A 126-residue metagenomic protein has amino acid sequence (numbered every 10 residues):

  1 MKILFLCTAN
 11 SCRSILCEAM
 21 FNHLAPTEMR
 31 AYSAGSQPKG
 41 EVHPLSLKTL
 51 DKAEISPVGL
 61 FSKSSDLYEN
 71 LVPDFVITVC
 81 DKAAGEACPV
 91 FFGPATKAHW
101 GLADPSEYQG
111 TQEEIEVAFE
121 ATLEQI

Functional and structural regions predicted by a protein language model:
M1-L67: Conserved active-site segments centered on acidic
S11, D81-A84: Short glycine-rich anion-binding loops that position phosphate/pyrophosphate groups of nucleotides and phosphorylated
I15-C17, H43, G85-V90, Q109: Short glycine-/acidic-enriched loop or helix-start segments at secondary-structure transitions that form or flank
G35, C80, G101-A103: Residues at the C-termini of beta-strands that transition into short coil/loop
N70-V72: Alpha-helix C-terminal capping/helix-to-coil transition sites in glycosyltransferase folds
D74-C80: Short, hydrophobic beta-strand segments that form beta-sheet elements in well-ordered domains
A87-I126: Phosphate-binding/catalytic loops
